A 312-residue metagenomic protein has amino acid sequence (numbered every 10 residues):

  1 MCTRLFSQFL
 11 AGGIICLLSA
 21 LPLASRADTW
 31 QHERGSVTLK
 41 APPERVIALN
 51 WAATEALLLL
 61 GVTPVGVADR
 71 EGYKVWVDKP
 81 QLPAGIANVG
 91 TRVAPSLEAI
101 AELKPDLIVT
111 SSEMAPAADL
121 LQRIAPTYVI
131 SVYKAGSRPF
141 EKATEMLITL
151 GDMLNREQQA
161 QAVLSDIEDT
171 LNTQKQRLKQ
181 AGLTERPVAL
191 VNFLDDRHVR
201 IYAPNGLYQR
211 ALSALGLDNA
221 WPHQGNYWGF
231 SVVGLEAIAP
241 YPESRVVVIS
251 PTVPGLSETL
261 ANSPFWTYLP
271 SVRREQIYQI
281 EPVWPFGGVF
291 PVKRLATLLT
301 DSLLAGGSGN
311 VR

Functional and structural regions predicted by a protein language model:
Q8-L21: Bacterial N-terminal signal peptides
L21-A27: Sec/Tat signal peptide C-region and signal peptidase I cleavage site
H32-R34, V89-L97, G225-L235: Short helix-initiation/N-cap motifs at beta->coil->alpha
R45, W51-A99: A short, structured surface patch at a secondary-structure boundary
D69, N205-G229: His/Asp/Glu-enriched short active-site or ligand-binding loop at hydrolase and phosphoryl-transfer sites
L97, A101-T110, P126, L235-I238 (+1 more regions): Proline-aspartate-enriched helix->loop->beta-strand connector
L120-L194, W221-P222, P285, V289-R312: Extracytoplasmic substrate-binding proteins
E145, Y241-R312: Structured C-terminal subdomain patch of bacterial secreted/periplasmic proteins
